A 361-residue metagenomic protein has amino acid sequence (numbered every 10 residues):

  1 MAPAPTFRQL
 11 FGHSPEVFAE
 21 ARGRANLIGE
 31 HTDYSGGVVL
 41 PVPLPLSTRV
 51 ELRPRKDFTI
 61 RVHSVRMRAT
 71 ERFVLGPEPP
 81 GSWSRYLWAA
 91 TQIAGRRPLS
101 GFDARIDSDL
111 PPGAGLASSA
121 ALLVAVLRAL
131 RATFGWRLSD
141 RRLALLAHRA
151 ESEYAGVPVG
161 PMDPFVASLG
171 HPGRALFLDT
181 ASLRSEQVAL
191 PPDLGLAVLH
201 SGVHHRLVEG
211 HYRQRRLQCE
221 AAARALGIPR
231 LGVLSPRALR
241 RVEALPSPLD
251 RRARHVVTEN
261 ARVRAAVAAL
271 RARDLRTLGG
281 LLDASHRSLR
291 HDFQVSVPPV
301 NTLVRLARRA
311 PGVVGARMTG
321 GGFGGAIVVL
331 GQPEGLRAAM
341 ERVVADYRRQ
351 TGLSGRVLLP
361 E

Functional and structural regions predicted by a protein language model:
M1-A120, V124-D140, L145, R149 (+7 more regions): ATP-binding N-lobe of GHMP and related small-molecule kinases
M1-R24, R49-G81, F177-G315, L330-E361: C-terminal nucleotide
P158-G160, F293-Q294: Short amphipathic alpha-helical segments at helix boundaries and their inter-helical linkers
V166: Short hydrophobic alpha-helical segments of the AMP-binding
G324-V328: N-terminal pre-core extensions flanking Radical SAM catalytic domains
